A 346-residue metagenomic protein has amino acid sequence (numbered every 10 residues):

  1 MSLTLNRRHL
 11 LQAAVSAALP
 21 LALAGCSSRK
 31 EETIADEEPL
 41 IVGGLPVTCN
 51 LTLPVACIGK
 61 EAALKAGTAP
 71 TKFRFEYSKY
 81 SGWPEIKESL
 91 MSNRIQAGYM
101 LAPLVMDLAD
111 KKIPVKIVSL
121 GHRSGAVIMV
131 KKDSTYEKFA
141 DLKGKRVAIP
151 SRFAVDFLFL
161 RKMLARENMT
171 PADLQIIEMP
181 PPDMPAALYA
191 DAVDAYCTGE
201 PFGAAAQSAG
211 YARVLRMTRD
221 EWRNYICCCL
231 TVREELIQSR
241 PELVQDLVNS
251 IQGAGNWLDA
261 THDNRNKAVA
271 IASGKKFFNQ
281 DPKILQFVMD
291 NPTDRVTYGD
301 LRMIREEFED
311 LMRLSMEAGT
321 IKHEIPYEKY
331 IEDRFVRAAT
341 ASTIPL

Functional and structural regions predicted by a protein language model:
M1-A18: N-terminal secretory signal peptides and thylakoid transit peptides that target proteins across membranes
A24-G25: C-terminal motif of bacterial Sec signal peptides marking the signal peptidase cleavage site
E32-T170, Q175-E178, D194-E200, Y211-M217 (+1 more regions): Short, glycine-/small- and polar/acidic-enriched structural segments that line small-molecule recognition paths
P46, K79, W83, F153-F157 (+7 more regions): Solvent-exposed, acidic/flexible segments
R94, Y99, A109, S151 (+5 more regions): Sec/Tat-exported extracytoplasmic proteins
P103, S134, D183-K275: Pocket-lining segment of extracytoplasmic ligand-binding domains
Q238-K322: Secondary-structure end/capping motifs
L311-L346: Conserved C-terminal helix/tail region of periplasmic/extracytoplasmic solute-binding proteins
